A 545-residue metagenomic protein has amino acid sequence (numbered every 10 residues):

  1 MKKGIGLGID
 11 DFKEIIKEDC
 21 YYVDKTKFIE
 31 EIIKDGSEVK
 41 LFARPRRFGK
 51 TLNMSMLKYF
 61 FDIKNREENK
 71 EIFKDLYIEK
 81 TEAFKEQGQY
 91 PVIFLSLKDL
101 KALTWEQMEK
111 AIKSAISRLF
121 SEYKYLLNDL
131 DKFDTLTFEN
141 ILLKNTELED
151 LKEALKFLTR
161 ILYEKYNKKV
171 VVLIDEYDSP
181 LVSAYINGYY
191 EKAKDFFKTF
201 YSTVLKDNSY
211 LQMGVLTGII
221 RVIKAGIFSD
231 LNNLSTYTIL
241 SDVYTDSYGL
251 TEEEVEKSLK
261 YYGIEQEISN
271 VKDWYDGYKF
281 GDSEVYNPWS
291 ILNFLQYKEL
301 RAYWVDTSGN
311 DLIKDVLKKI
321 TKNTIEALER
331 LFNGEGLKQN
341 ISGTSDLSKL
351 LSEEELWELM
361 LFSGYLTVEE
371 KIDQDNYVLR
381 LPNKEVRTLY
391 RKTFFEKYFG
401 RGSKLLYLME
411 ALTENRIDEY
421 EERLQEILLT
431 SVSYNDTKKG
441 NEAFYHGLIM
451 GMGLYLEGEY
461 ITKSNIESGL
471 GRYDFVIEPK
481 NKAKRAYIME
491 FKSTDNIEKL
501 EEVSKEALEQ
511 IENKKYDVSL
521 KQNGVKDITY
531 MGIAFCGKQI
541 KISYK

Functional and structural regions predicted by a protein language model:
M1-N441, L456-K463, K482: Phosphate-binding site recognition
Y420-K545: Structural signature of nuclease core domains in nucleic-acid processing machines
